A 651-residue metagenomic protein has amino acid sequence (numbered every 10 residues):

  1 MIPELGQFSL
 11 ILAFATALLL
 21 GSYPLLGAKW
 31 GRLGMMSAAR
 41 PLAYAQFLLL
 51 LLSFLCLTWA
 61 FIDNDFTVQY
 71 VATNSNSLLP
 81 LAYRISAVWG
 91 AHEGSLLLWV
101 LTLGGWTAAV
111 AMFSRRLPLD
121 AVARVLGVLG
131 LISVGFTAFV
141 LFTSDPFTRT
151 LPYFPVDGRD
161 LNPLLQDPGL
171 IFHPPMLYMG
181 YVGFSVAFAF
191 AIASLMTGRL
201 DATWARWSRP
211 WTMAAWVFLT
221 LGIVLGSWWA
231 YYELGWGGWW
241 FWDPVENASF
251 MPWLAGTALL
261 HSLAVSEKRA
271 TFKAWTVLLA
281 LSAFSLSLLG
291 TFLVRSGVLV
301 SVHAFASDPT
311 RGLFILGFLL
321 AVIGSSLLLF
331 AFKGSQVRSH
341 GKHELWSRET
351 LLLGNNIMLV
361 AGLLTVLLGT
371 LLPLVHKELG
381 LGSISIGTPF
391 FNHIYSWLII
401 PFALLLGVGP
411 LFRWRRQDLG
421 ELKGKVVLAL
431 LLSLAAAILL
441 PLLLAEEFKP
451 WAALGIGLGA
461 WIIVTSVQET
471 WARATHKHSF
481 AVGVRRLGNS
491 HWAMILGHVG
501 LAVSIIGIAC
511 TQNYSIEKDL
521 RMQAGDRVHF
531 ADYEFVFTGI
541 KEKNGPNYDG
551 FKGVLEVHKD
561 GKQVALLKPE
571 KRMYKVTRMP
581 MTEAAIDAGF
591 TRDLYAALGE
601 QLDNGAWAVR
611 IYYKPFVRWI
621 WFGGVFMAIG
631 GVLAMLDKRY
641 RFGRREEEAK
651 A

Functional and structural regions predicted by a protein language model:
M1-M35, F66, P244-M251, L281 (+3 more regions): Contiguous transmembrane helix-bundle modules in multi-pass membrane proteins
I11-S22, R32, S95-S227, G235: A conserved hydrophobic secondary-structure block that centers on an alpha-helix together with its immediately flanking
A13-A28, F47-F54, L79-Y83, W99-R115 (+6 more regions): Central hydrophobic cores of alpha-helical transmembrane segments in multi-pass inner-membrane proteins across all
K29-L50, A109-S133, M196-V217, W242 (+6 more regions): Membrane-interfacial loop-to-helix junctions in multi-pass inner-membrane proteins
L51-L126, L141-L161, I223-E267, G290-L313 (+1 more regions): Membrane-interface helix-loop-helix modules in multi-pass inner-membrane proteins
S86-A87, N162-D167, T591-G623: Short, aromatic-rich amphipathic segments at membrane interfaces that lie adjacent to a transmembrane helix or signal
K518-R610: Soluble non-transmembrane domains of integral membrane proteins
